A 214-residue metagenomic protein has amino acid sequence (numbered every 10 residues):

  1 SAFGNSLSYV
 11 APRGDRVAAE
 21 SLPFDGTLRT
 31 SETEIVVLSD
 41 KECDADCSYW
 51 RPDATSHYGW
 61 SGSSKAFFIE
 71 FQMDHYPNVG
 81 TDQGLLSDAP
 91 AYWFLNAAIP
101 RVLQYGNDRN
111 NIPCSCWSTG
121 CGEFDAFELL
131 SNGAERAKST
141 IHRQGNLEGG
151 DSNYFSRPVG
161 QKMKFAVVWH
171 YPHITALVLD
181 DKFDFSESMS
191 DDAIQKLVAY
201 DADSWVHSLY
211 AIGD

Functional and structural regions predicted by a protein language model:
S1-K65, Q72-D82, P90, F94-A98 (+1 more regions): Low-complexity, Ser/Thr/Pro/Gly-rich disordered linker/stalk regions
T27, A97-T140: Glycan-recognition/cleft segments
K41-C43, Q72-P77, N96-R101, S118-G120 (+3 more regions): Short loop/turn segments at secondary-structure transitions that flank enzyme active sites
S64-F68, K162-K164: Intrinsic-disorder/low-complexity, polar/charged segments enriched in Ser/Thr/Lys/Arg/Asp/Glu/Gln
T81-L85, Y105-D108, K138-T140, L179-D181: Short coil/turn segments at secondary-structure boundaries
G84-A89, S118-T119: Short coil-to-beta strand junction motifs in C2/discoidin
I99-N107, P113-C116, G145-D214: Aromatic sugar-binding interfaces of carbohydrate-active proteins
